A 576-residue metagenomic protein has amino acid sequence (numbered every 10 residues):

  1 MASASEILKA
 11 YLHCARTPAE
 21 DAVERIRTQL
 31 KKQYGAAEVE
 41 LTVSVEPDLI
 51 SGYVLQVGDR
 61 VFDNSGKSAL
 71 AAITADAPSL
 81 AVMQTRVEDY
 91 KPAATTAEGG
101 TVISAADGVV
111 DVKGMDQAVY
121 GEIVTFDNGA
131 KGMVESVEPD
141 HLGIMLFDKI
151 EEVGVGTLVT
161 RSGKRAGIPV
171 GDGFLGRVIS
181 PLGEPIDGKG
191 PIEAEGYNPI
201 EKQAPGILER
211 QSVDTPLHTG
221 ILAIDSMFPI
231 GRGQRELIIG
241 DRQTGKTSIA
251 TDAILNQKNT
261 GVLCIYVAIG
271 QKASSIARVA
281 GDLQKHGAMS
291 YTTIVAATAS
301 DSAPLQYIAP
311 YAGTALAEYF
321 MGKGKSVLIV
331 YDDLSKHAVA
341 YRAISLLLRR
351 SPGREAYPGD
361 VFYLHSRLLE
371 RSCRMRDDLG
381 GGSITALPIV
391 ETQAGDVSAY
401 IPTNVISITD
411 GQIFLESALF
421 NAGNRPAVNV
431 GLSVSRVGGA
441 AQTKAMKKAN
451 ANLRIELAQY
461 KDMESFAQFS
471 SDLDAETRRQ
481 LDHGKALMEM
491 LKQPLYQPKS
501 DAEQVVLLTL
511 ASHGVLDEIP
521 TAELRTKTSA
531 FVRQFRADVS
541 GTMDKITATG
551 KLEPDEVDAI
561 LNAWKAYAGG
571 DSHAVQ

Functional and structural regions predicted by a protein language model:
M1-A81: Elongated, mostly alpha-helical coiled-coil "stalk/stator" tethers of large membrane protein machines
A37-V39, A81-A93, G220-I224, G313 (+1 more regions): Phosphate-interacting basic helix/loop segments used at nucleotide- and nucleic-acid interfaces
S79-R177, L182-I186: N-terminal accessory targeting/assembly segments
E152, K336, L346-Q576: Conserved catalytic/coupling modules of large nucleotide/cofactor-utilizing molecular machines
T157-V159, A166, V170-G173, I186-Q234 (+3 more regions): P-loop NTPase nucleotide-binding/switch module
R242-L263, A268-I269, A273-S274, K285-G287 (+1 more regions): Conserved P-loop NTPase nucleotide-binding/switch module
